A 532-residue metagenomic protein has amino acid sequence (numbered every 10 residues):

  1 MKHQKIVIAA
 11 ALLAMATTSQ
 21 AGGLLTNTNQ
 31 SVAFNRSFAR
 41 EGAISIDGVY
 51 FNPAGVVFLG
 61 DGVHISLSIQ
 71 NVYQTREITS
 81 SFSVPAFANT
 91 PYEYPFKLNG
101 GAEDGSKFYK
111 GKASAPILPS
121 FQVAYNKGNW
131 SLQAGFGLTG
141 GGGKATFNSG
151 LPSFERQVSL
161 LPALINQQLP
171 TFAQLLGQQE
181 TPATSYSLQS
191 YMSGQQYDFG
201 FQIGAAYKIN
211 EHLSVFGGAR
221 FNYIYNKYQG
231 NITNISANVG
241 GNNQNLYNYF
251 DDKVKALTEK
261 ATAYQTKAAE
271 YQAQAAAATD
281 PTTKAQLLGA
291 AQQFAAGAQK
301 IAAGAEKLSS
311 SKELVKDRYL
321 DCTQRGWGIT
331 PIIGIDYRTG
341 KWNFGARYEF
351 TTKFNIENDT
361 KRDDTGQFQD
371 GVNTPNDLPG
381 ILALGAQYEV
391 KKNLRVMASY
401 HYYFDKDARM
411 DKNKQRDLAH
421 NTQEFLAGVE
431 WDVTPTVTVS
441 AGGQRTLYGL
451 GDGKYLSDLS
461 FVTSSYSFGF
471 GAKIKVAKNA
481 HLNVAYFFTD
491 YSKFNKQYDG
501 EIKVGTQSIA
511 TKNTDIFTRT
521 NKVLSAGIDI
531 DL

Functional and structural regions predicted by a protein language model:
M1-A21: Gram-negative bacterial Sec-dependent N-terminal signal peptides
K2, L12, V56-L59, V123-A124 (+2 more regions): A general structural signal for short secondary-structure junctions and capping/turn motifs
T17-G143, F487: N-terminal, post-signal peptide beta-strand-biased segments of exported outer-membrane/organellar beta-barrel and other
G22-A39, I44, L118, N126-L532: Outer-membrane beta-barrel porins/channels
